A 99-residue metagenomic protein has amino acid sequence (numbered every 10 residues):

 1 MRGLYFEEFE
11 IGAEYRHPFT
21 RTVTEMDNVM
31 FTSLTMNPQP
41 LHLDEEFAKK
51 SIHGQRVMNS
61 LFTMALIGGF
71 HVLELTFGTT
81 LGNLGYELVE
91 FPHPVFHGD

Functional and structural regions predicted by a protein language model:
M1-L84: Hot-dog-fold acyl-thioester-processing enzymes
G85-D99: Active-site beta-strand->loop segment that positions catalytic residues and contacts the acyl thioester
